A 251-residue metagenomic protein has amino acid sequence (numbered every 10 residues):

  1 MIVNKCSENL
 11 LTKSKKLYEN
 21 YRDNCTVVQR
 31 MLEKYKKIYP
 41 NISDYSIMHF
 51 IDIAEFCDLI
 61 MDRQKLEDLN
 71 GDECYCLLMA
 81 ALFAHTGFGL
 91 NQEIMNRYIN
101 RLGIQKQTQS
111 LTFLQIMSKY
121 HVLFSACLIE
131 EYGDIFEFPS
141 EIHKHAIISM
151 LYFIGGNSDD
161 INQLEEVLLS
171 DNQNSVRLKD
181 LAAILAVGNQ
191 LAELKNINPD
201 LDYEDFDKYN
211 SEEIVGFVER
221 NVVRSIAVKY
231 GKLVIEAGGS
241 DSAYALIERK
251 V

Functional and structural regions predicted by a protein language model:
M1-C25, D207-V251: C-terminal effector/catalytic modules and regulatory tails appended to multi-domain proteins
M1-T108: Acidic/His-rich, divalent-metal-binding segments that scaffold phosphate/diphosphate chemistry
Y18, I47-F50, K119, E141 (+3 more regions): Generic detection of long, well-ordered alpha-helical segments
C57-Q64, I129, G133, K250-V251: Hydrophobic, Leu/Ile/Phe/Ala-enriched alpha-helical segments that form helix-helix packing faces
L66-V234, G238-G239: Divalent metal-dependent catalytic cores for phosphoryl transfer on phosphate-bearing substrates
